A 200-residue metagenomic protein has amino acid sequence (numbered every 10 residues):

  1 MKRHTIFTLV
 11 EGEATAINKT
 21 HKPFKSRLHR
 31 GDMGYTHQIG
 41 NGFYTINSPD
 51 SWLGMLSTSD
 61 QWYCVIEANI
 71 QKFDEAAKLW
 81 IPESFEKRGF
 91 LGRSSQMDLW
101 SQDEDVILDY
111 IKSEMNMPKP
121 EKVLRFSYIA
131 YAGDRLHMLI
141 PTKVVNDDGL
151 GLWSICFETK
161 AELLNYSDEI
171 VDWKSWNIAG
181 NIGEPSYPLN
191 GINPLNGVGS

Functional and structural regions predicted by a protein language model:
M1-I6, A16-P23, M33-N41, L53-S200: Conserved NAD+-utilizing ADP-ribose enzyme module
T8-E11: Active-site ExK catalytic segment of metal-dependent nucleases
F43-S51: General structural concept
